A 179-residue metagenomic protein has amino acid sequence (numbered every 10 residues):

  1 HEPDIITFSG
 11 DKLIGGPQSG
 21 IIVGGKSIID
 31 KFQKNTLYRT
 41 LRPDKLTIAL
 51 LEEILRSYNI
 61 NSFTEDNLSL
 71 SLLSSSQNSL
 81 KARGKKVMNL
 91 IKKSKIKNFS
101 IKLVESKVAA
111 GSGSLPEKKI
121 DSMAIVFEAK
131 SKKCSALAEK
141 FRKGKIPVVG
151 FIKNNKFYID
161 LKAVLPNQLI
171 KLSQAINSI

Functional and structural regions predicted by a protein language model:
H1-K92: Active-site C-terminal subdomain of aminotransferase-like
F8-D11, S62, A110-K119, P147-F151: Short, flexible, solvent-exposed loop/turn segments with mixed acidic/basic and small polar residues
D11-L13, K26-I29, V108, K130-K132 (+2 more regions): Short, glycine-/Ser/Thr-/acidic-enriched flexible segments
I14-P17, I120, F151-F157: Short Gly/Ser/Thr- and Asp/Glu-enriched loop/turn motifs at secondary-structure junctions
G20-I22, M123-E128, F157-Y158: Short cationic amphipathic helices and targeting signals
R42-K45, K102-S106, F151-K156: A generic structural motif
S71-K81, K85, K95-K140: Conserved PLP-binding catalytic core of the aspartate aminotransferase-like
A129-I179: PLP-dependent enzyme catalytic core of the Aspartate aminotransferase-like
